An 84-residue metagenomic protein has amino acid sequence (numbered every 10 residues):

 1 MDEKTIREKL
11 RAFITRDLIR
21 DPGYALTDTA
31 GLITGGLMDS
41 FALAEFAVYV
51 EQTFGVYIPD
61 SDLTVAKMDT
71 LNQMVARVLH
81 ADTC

Functional and structural regions predicted by a protein language model:
M1-G23, A76-C84: Thiotemplate assembly-line natural product biosynthesis machinery
I6, D28-T29, K67-T70: Short, conserved alpha-helical segments within structured domains
L18-L37, F54-T64, D82-C84: Phosphopantetheine carrier-protein modules
S40: Catalytic nucleophile serine of serine hydrolases, specifically the conserved "nucleophile elbow" pentapeptide
A44: Conserved catalytic core of two-component sensor histidine kinases
L63, M68-D82: C-terminal structural segments of small proteins and small subunits
